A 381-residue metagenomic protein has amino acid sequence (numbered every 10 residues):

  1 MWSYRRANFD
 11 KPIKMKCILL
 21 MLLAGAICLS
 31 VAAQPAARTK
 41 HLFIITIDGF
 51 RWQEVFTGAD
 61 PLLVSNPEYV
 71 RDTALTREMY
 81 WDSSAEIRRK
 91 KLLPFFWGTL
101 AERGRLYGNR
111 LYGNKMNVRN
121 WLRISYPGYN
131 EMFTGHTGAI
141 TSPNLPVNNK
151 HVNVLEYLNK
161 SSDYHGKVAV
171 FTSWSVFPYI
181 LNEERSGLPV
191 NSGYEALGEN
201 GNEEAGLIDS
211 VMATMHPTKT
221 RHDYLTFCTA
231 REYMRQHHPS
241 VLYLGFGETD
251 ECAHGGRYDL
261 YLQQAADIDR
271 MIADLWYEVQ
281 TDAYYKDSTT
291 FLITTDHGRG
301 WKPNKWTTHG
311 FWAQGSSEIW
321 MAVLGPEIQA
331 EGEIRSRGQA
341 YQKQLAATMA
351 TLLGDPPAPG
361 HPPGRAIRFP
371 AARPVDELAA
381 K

Functional and structural regions predicted by a protein language model:
M1-R38: Bacterial Sec-dependent N-terminal signal peptides
F43-I44, W52, I268-T307, M349: Metal-dependent active-site segment of extracytoplasmic phospho-/sulfohydrolases and closely related
Q53, T57-W121: Short, structured active-site-proximal loop/turn typified by the sulfatase FGly-forming signature C/S-X-P-X-R
N66, T294-L324: Histidine-centered active-site microenvironments of extracellular/periplasmic hydrolases and transferases
W121-R123, P127-V211: Catalytic-site neighborhoods of secreted/periplasmic enzymes that process anionic sulfate/phosphate groups
Y129-G135, F311-L353: Substrate-binding rim/cap in mid-to-C-terminal beta-strand-loop elements of soluble/periplasmic
S161-S162, S336-R368, A372: Non-catalytic, well-ordered alpha-helical segments in soluble enzyme domains
E183-R185, C228-D274: Active-site His/acidic residue clusters
